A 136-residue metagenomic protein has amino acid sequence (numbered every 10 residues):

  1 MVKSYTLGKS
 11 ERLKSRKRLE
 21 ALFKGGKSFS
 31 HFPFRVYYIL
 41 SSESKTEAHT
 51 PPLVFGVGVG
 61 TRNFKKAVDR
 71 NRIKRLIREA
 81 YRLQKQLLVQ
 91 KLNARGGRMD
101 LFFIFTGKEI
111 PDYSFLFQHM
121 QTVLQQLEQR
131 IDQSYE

Functional and structural regions predicted by a protein language model:
M1-E136: Positively charged, solvent-exposed patches that mediate nucleic-acid binding
